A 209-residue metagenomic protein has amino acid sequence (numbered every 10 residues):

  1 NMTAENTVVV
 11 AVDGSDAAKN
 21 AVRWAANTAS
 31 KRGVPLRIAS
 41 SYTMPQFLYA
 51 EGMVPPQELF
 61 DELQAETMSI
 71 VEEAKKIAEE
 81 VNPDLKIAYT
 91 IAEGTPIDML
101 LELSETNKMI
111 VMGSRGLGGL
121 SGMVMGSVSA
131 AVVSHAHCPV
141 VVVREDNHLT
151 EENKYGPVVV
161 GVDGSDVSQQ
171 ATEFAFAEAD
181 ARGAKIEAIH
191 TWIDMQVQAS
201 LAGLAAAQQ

Functional and structural regions predicted by a protein language model:
N1-N6, A18, V22, N27-K31 (+2 more regions): Gly/Ser-rich helix-loop-strand patches that form or flank binding pockets for ribonucleotide-derived cofactors
T3-Q57, G156-Q208: Small/aliphatic-rich secondary-structure junction motif
Q57-F60, Q64: Flexible, glycine- and charge-enriched loops at secondary-structure boundaries
Q64-K75: Short, surface-exposed alpha-helical segments at coil->helix boundaries
K76, A130, E173: Active-site phosphate/pyrophosphate- and oxyanion-stabilizing loops and adjacent acidic/basic residues in soluble
A78-V81, E178: Short, conserved SAM-binding/catalytic segment of Class I S-adenosyl-L-methionine-dependent methyltransferases
E80-A88: A short helix-to-beta-strand connector/capping loop
T90-E93: Conserved residues in the N-terminal Rossmann fold of short-chain dehydrogenase/reductase
